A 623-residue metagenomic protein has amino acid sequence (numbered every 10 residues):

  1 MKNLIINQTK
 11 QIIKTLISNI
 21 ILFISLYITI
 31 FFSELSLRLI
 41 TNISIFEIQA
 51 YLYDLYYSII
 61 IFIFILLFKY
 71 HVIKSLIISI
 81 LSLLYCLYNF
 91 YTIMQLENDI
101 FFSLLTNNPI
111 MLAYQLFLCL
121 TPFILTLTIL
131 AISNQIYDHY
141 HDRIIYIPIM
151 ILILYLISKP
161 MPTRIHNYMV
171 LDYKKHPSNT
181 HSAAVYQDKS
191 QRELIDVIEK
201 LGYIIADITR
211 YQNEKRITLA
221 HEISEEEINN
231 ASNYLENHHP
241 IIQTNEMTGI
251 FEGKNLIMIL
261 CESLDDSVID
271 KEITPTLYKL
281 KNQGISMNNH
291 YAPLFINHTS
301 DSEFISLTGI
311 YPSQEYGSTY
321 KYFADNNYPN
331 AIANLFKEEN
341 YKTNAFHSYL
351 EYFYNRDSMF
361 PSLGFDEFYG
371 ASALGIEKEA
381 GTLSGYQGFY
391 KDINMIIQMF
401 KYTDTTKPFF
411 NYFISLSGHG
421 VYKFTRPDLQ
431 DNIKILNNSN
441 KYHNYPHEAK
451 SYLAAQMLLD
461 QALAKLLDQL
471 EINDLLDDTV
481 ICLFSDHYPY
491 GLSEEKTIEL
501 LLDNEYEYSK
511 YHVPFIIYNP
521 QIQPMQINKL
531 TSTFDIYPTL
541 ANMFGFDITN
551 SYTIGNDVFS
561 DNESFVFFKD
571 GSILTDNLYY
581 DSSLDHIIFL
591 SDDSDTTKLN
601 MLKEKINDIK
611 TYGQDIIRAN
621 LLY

Functional and structural regions predicted by a protein language model:
M1-K2, K407: Surface-exposed charge patches in extracellular/virion surface proteins
K2, R38, R143, R164 (+8 more regions): Arginine residue identity/basic-tract feature
N3-I208: Transmembrane and membrane-interface helices of multi-pass, inner-membrane envelope-modifying transferases
H181, V185-R192, D196, E226 (+2 more regions): Alpha-helix boundary/N-cap detector
I208-Y211, K215-L219, Y352, L374-I376: His/Asp/Glu-rich, glycine-adjacent segments that coordinate divalent cations and/or stabilize oxyanion chemistry on
I217-Y234: Non-catalytic propeptide/linker segments at domain boundaries
N229-Y623: Solvent-exposed soluble domains appended to multi-pass membrane proteins
